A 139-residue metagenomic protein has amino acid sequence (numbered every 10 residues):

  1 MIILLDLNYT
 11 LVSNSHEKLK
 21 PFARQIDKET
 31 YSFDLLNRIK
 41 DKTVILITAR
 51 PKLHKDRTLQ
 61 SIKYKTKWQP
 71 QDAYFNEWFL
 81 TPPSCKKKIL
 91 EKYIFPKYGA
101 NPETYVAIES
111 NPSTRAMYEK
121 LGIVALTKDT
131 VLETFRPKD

Functional and structural regions predicted by a protein language model:
M1-S84: Alpha-helical substrate-recognition element adjacent to the catalytic core
R38-D41, Y98-P102: Flexible, charged surface loops at secondary-structure boundaries
T58-K67, K92-I94, A116-I123: Short, aromatic/basic amphipathic alpha-helical patches
W68-Q69, N101-E103: Short loop/turn motifs at secondary-structure junctions
L80-G99: Donor nucleotide-activated moiety binding/catalytic core segment of transferases that use nucleotide-activated donors
P102-D139: Acidic, Mg2+-coordinating phosphoryl-transfer loop and its flanking beta/alpha structural elements, shared across
